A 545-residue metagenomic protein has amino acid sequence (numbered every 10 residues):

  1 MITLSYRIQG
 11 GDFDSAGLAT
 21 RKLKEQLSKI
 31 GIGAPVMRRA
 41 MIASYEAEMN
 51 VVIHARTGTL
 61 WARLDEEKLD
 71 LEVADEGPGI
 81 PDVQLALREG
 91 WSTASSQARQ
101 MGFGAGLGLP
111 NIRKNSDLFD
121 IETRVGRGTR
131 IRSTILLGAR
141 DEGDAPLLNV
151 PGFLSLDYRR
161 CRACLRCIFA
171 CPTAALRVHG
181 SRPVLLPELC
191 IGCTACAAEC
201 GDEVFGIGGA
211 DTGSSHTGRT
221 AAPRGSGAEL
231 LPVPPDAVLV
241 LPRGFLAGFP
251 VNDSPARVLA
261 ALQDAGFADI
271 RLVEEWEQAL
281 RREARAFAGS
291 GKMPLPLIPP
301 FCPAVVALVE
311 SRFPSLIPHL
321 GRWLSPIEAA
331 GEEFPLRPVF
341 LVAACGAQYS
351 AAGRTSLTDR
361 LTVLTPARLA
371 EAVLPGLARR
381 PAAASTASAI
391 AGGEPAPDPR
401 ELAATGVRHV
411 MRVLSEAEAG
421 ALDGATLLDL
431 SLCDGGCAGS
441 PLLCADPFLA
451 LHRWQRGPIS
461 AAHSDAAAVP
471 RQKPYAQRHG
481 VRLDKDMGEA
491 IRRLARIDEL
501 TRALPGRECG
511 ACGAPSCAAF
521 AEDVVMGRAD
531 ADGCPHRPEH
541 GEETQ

Functional and structural regions predicted by a protein language model:
M1-I42: Bergerat-fold GHKL ATPase/HATPase_c domain
M1-T3, E48-L148: Conserved beta-strand-loop-beta-strand hairpin that lines the nucleotide-binding pocket of ATP/GTP-utilizing enzymes
G17-A19, L23, M37-Y45, E72 (+6 more regions): Conserved mixed alpha/beta catalytic, RNA-binding, or beta-rich assembly cores of soluble enzyme, regulatory
Y45, S155-A174, L186-E203, A221 (+3 more regions): Cysteine-centered iron-sulfur cluster-binding motifs in ferredoxin-type domains/subunits of redox enzymes
S96, G143-A163, A174-G192, A210-R219 (+2 more regions): Ferredoxin-like iron-sulfur electron-transfer modules
R127-R140, C196-D211: Short, structured interface segments
H179-S181, V204, G208-G209, P441 (+1 more regions): Short Cys/His-rich "knuckle" micro-motifs
T212-G510, P515-Q545: Iron-sulfur-associated redox domains of electron-transfer enzymes in respiratory and anaerobic energy metabolism
